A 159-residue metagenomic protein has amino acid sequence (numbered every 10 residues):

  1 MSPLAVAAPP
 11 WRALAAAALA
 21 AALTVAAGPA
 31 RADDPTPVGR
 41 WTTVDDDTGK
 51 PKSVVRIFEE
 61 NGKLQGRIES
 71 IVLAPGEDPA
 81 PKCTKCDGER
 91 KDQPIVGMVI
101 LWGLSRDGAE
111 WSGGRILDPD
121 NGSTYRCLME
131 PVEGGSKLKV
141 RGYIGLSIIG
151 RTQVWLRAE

Functional and structural regions predicted by a protein language model:
M1-A18: Bacterial N-terminal signal peptides that target proteins for export
A15-A27: Hydrophobic helical h-region of N-terminal Sec-dependent signal peptides in bacterial secretory/periplasmic proteins
G28-A32: Sec/Tat signal peptide C-region and signal peptidase I cleavage site
D34-K52, R151-E159: K/E-rich alpha-helical interaction surfaces of small helical-bundle regulatory domains
D34-R40, D107-R115, S136-K139: Short, hydrophobic/aromatic-rich segments at coil-to-beta transitions
T43-C127: Central antiparallel beta-sheet cores of small beta-barrel/beta-sandwich binding domains
C86-D92, K139-L146: Short aromatic-glycine motifs in intrinsically disordered, low-complexity regions
G135-K137, Y143-E159: Edge beta-strand at a domain terminus
